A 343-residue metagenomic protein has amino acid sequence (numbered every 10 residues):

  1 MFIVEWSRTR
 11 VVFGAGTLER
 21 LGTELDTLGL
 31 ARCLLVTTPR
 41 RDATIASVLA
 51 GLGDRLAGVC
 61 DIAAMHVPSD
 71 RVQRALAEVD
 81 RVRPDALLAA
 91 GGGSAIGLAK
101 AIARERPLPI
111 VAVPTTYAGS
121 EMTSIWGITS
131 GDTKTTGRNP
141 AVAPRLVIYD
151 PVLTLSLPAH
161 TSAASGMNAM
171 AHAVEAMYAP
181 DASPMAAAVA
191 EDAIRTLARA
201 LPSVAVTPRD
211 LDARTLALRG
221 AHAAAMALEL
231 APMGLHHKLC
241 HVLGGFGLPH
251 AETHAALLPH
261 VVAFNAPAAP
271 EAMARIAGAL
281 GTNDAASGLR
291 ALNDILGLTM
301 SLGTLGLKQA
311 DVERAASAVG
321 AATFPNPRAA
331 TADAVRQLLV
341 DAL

Functional and structural regions predicted by a protein language model:
M1-D85, L302: ATP/NTP phosphate-donor binding region
L18-L21, R41-I45, S69-D70, S94-A101 (+2 more regions): Short glycine/serine/threonine-rich phosphate/pyrophosphate-binding segments that cradle anionic phosphate groups
T23, R104-A188, A193, A272-R275: A glycine/threonine-rich phosphate-anchoring loop and its flanking beta-alpha core in nucleotide/phosphate-binding
H66, G92-S94, I102, T115-G119 (+3 more regions): Acidic, glycine-rich active-site loops and adjacent beta-strand->loop/helix elements that engage anionic groups
V79-I102, R106-Y117, L239: A short, small-residue-rich loop immediately preceding and capping a beta-strand
P180-G288: Active-site segments that bind and position negatively charged phosphate/pyrophosphate groups
A279-L343: C-terminal charged capping/lid subdomain of soluble metabolic enzymes
